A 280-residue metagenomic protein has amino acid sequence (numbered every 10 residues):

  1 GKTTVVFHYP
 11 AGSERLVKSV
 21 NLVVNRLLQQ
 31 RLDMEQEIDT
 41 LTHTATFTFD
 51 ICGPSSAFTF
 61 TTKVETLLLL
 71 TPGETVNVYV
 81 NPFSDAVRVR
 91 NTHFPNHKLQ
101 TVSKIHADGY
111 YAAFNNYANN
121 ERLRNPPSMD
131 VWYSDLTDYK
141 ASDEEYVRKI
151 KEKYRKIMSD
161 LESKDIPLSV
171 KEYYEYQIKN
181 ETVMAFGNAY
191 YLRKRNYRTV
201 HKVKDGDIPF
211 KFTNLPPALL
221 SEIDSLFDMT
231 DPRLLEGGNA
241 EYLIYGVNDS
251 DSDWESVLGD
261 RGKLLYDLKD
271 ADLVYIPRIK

Functional and structural regions predicted by a protein language model:
G1-L168: A non-transmembrane, solvent-exposed segment enriched in polar/low-complexity residues
N91-K280: Oxidative protein folding and maturation machinery
